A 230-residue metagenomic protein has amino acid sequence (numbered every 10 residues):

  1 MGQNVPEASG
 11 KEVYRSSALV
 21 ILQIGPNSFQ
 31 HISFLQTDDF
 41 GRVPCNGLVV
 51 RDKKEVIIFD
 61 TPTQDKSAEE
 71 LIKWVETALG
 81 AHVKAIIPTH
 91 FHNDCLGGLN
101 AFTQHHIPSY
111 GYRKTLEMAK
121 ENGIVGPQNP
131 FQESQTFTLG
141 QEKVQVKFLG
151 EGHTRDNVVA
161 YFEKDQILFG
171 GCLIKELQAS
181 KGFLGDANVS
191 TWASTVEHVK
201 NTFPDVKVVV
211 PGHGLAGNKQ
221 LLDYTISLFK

Functional and structural regions predicted by a protein language model:
M1-S16: Sec-dependent signal peptide cleavage junction
S16-A18, Q23, H82, Y110-G150 (+2 more regions): Metallo-beta-lactamase
G25-I72, A160-C172: Conserved beta-strand hairpin/beta-sheet module of binuclear metal-dependent hydrolase folds, prominently
N27, V50, D60, V75 (+8 more regions): Divalent metal-coordination and catalytic microenvironments
K53-I57, K66-Y110: Active-site metal-binding motif and surrounding structural segment of the metallo-beta-lactamase
E55, T63-Q64, L149-G152, D156-D223: Metallo-beta-lactamase
I57-T61, K84-P88, Q145-V146, V209-P211: Short catalytic-loop micro-motif centered on adjacent basic/acidic residues
S67-E69, D94-G97, M118-E121, Q178-A179 (+1 more regions): Extracytoplasmic/secreted cell-surface and envelope-processing proteins
